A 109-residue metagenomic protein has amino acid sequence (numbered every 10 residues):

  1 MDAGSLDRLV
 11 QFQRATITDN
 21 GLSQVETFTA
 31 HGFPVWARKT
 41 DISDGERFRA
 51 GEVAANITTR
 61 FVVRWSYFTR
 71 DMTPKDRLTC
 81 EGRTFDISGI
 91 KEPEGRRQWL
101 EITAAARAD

Functional and structural regions predicted by a protein language model:
M1-V25: Active-site-proximal polar cores
G4, V25-D109: Short, conserved turn/kink motifs that form compact alpha/beta structural patches or helix kinks used as
